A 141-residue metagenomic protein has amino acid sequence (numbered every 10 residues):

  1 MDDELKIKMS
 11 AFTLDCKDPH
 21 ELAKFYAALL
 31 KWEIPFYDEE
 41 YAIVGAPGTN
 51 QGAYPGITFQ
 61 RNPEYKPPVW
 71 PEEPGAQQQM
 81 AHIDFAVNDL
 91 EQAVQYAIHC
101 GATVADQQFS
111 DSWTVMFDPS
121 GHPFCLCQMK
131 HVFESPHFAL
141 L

Functional and structural regions predicted by a protein language model:
M1-M9, K31-H82, V94-P119, M129-L141: Vicinal oxygen chelate
T13-D15, D84-A86: Short hydrophobic/aromatic beta-strand micro-patches that form the beta-sheet surface supporting nucleotide- or nucleic
P19-H20, Y41: Alpha-helix N-cap/helix-start and coil->helix boundary motif
Y26: Terminal peptide-recognition signature
